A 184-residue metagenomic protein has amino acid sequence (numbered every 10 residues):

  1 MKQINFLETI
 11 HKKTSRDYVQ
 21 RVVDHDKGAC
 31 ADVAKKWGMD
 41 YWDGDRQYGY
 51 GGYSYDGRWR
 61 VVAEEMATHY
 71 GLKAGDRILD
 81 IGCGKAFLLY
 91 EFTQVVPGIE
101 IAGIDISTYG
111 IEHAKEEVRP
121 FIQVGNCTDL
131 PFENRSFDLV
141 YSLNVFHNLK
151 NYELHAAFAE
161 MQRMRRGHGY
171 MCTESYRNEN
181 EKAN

Functional and structural regions predicted by a protein language model:
M1-Y70, R77-I81, K85-P131, L149-A156 (+1 more regions): Class I (Rossmann-like) S-adenosyl-L-methionine-dependent methyltransferase catalytic domain, capturing the SAM-binding
Y141: A conserved beta-strand element that flanks and buttresses the S-adenosyl-L-methionine
N144-N148: Short catalytic micro-motifs in class I SAM-dependent methyltransferases
E160-M164: Conserved helix-to-beta-strand junction in the class I
